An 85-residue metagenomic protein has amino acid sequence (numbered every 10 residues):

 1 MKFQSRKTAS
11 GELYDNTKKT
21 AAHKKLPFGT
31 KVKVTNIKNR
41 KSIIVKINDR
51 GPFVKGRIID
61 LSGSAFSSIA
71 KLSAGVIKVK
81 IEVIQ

Functional and structural regions predicted by a protein language model:
M1-Q85: Secreted/periplasmic proteins
